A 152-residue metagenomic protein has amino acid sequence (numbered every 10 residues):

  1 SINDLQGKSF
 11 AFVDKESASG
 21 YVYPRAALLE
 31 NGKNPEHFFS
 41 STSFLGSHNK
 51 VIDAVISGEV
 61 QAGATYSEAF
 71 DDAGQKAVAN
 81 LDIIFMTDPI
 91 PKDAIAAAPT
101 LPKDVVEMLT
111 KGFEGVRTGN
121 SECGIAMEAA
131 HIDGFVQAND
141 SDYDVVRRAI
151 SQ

Functional and structural regions predicted by a protein language model:
S1-D14: Flexible hinge/capping segments at coil-to-helix
S1-D4, K33-P35, L101-V106: Short helix-loop capping/hinge motifs at secondary-structure junctions, enriched in acidic/polar residues
L5, V55-I56, L109: Hydrophobic residues within well-ordered alpha-helices
V13-E30: Secondary-structure junction motif
L29-E30, A54-L81: A ligand-binding cleft/hinge motif common to bilobed small-molecule-binding domains
P35-D53, P89-P91: Short helix-initiation/N-cap motifs at beta->coil->alpha
S40-S41, G74-P89: Short beta-strand->loop
I90, A96-Q152: An extracytoplasmic/periplasmic, membrane-proximal ligand-sensing/linker region
